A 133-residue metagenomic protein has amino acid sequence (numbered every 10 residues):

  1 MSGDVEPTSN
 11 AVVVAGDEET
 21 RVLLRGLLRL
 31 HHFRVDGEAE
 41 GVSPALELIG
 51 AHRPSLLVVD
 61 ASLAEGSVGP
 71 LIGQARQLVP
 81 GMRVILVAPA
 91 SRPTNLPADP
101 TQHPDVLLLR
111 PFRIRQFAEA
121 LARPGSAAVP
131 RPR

Functional and structural regions predicted by a protein language model:
M1-E19, R25, S55, G73 (+3 more regions): Non-catalytic signal-transmission and effector/linker regions of two-component phosphorelay proteins
A15, D60, R83-P89: Short beta-strand elements of ligand-binding domains
E18-G37: Two-component/phosphorelay signaling modules centered on CheY-like receiver
E40-L56: Acidic, metal-coordinating helix/loop segments flanking the phosphotransfer/catalytic sites of two-component signaling
G41-A45, S67, N95: Short acidic active-site motifs
V58-A75, S91-T94: Conserved phosphotransfer microenvironments
P70, L86-L107: Alpha4 helix (beta4-alpha4-beta5 surface) of REC/receiver domains from two-component response regulators
R110: A Lys-centered signature of the CheY-like receiver
